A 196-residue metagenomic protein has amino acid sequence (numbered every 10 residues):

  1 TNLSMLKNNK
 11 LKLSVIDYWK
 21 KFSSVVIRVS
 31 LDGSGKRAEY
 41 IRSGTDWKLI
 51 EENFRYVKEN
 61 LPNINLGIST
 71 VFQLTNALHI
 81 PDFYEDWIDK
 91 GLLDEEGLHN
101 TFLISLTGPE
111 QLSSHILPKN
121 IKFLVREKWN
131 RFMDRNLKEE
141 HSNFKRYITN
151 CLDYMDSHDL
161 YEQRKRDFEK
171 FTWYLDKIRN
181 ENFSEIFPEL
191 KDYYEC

Functional and structural regions predicted by a protein language model:
T1-L11, Y18-E51, I64-L74, E95-L112: Core AdoMet radical
L6, N60, D86-L93: Phosphate/oxyanion-binding loops and surfaces in catalytic or ligand/nucleic-acid-binding neighborhoods
K12-W19, E51-R55, P81-E85, K122 (+1 more regions): Short amphipathic alpha-helical segments and helix-helix/interface helices
L13, D17-K21, E52-R55, E59 (+3 more regions): Polar/charged alpha-helical tracts
K21-F22, N53-L66, K90, F132-E140: A structural motif corresponding to the C-terminal end of an alpha-helix and its immediate exit/capping segment
F72-L78, E95-N130, S142, I148 (+1 more regions): Flexible glycine/acidic-rich beta-alpha junction loops that bind and position SAM and/or redox cofactors in anaerobic
L74-G91: Catalytic cores of alpha/beta
R126-C196: Radical SAM enzyme core and accessory elements
